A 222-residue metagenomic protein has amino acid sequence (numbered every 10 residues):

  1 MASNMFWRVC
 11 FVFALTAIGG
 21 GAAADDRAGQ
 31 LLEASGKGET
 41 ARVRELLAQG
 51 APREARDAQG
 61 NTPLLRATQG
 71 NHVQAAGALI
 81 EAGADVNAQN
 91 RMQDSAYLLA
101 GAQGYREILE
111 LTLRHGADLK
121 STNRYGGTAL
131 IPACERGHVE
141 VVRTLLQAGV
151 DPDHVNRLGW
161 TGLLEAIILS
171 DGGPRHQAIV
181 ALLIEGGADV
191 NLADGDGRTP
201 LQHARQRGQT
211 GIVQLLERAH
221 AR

Functional and structural regions predicted by a protein language model:
A2, A23-Q30, A148, D171-I179 (+3 more regions): Ankyrin-repeat-protein effector appendages
A22-Q49, A58, E81, R218 (+1 more regions): Intrinsically disordered, low-complexity regulatory segments in ankyrin-centric signaling systems
E33-G38, R66-H72, L99-Y105, P132-H138 (+2 more regions): Ankyrin repeat A-helix N-terminal signature
E39-L47, H72-I80, Y105-L113, H138-L146 (+2 more regions): Ankyrin repeat structural motif
